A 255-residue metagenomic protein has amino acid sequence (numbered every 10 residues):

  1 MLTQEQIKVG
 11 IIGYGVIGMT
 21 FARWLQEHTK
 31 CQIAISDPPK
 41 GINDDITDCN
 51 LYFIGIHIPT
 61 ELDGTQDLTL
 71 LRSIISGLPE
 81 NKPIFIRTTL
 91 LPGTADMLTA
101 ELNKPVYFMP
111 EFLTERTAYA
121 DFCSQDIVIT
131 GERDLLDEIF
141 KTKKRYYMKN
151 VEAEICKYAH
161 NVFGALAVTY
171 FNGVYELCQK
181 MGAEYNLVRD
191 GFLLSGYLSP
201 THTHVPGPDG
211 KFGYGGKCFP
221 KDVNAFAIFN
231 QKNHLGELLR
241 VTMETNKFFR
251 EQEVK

Functional and structural regions predicted by a protein language model:
M1-D48: NAD(P)+-binding Rossmann beta1-loop-alpha1 motif at the extreme N-terminus of oxidoreductases
L2, D44-I46, A120-C123, H204-K211: Solvent-exposed alpha-helices and their adjacent loops that cap or buttress functional pockets in soluble metabolic
F21, D45, D63-G64, T94-M97 (+1 more regions): Short glycine-/acidic-enriched loop or helix-start segments at secondary-structure transitions that form or flank
I42-P83: Rossmann-like NAD(P)-binding element
I56, S76, P83-K157, F226: Rossmann-fold dinucleotide-binding core
E154, N172-K255: Interdomain hinge/lid region at the active-site interface of Rossmann-like NAD(P)-dependent oxidoreductases
H160, G164-V168, G216: Short-chain dehydrogenase/reductase
